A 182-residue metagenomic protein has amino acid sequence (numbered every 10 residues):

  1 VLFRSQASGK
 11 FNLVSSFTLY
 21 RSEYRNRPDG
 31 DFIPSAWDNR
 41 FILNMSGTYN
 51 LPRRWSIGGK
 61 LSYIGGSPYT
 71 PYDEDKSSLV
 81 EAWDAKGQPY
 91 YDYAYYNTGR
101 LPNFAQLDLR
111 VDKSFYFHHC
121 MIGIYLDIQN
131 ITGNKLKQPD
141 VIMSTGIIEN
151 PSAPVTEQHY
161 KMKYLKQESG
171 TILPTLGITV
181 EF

Functional and structural regions predicted by a protein language model:
V1-F3, M45, L109-V111, L176-I178: Membrane-embedded beta-strands of outer-membrane beta-barrel proteins, especially the hydrophobic/small aromatic
V1-P68: Gram-negative outer-membrane beta-barrel transporters
Q6, P34-R40, R100-F104, Q167-T171: Transmembrane beta-barrel outer-membrane domains
L13, Y63-G87, P102-Q106, K113-F182: C-terminal beta-signal and adjacent terminal beta-strands/loops of Gram-negative outer-membrane beta-barrel proteins
P28-P34, A94-T98, K161-K166: Extracellular loop and loop/strand-boundary signature of outer-membrane beta-barrel proteins
F32-P34, R53, D75, V80 (+1 more regions): Residue-level recognition of alpha-helix boundary/capping or hinge positions
R40, K60, R100, R110-K113: Basic side chains
Y91: Glycan-recognition and catalytic regions of carbohydrate-active enzymes
